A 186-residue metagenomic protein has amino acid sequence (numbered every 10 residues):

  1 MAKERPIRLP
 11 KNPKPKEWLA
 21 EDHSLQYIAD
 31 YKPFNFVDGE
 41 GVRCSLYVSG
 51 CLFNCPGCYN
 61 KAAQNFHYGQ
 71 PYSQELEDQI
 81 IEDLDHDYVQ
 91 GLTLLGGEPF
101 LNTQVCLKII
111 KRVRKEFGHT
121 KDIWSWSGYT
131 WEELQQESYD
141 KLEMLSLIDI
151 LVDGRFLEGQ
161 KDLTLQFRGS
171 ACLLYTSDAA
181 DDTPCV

Functional and structural regions predicted by a protein language model:
A2-Y27: A broadly conserved sequence feature marking short terminus-proximal activation segments in nucleic acid-centric
W18-L19, L25-A29, V42, G57-S125 (+1 more regions): Conserved Radical SAM active-site core
L25-N54: N-terminal pre-triad scaffold of radical SAM enzymes
D85-L94, F117, V152-E158, S170 (+1 more regions): Conserved C-terminal portion of the radical SAM core fold that forms the substrate/S-adenosylmethionine-binding
L101, G159-Q160: Short glycine-rich, flexible loops that bind phosphorylated cofactors or substrates
E137-G159: Structural recognition of alpha->loop->beta junctions
Y175-A180: Conserved small/polar residues in nucleotide/adenosyl-binding loops
